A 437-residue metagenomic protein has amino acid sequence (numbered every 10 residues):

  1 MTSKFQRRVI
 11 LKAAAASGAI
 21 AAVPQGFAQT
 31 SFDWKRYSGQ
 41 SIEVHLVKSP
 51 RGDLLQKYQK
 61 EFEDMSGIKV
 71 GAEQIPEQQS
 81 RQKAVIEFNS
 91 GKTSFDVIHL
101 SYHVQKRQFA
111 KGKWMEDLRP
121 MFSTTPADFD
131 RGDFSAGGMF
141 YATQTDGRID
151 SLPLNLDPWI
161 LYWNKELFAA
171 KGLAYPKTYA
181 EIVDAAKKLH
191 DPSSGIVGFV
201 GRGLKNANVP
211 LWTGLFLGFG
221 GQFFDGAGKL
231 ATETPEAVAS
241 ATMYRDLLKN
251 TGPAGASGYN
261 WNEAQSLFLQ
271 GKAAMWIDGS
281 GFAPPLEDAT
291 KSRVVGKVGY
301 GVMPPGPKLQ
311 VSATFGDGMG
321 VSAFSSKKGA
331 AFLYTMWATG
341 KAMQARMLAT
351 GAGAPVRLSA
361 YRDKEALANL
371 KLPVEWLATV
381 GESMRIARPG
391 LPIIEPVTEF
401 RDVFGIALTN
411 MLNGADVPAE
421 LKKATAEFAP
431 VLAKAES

Functional and structural regions predicted by a protein language model:
M1-S17: N-terminal secretory signal peptides and thylakoid transit peptides that target proteins across membranes
Q29, S38, P50, G132-F134 (+3 more regions): Long, aromatic- and glycine/proline-rich binding clefts that accommodate carbohydrate-like moieties
Q29-R36, Y102-I160, V183, L211 (+3 more regions): Hinge/lid segment of periplasmic solute-binding proteins
K35-G39, R119-F134, G198, G203 (+4 more regions): Short, solvent-exposed loop/beta-turn-alpha elements that line the ligand-binding surface or hinge of extracytoplasmic
K35-R36, S41, K69, A169 (+1 more regions): Conserved C-terminal helix/tail region of periplasmic/extracytoplasmic solute-binding proteins
K60-F134, E166, A170-K177, A274-M275 (+2 more regions): Extracytoplasmic "Venus flytrap"/periplasmic binding protein-like
M139-L154, W159, V183-L230, A273: Extracytoplasmic/periplasmic solute-binding protein
A186-K188, P192, G228-S257, G299 (+1 more regions): Glycine-centered hinge/linker elements that transmit conformational signals in sensory and ligand-binding systems
